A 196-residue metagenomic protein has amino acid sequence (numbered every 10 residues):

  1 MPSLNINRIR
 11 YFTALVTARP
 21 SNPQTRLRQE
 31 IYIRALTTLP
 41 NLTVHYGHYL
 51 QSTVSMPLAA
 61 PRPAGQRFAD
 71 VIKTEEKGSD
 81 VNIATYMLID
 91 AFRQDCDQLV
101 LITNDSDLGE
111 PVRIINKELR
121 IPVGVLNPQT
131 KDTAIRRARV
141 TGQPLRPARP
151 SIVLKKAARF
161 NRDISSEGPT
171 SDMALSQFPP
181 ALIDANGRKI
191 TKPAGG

Functional and structural regions predicted by a protein language model:
M1-K73, E118, P122, Q129: Domain-level signal for Mg2+-assisted phosphodiester chemistry and nucleotide/NA-binding surfaces in nucleic-acid
N7, D97, R159: Conserved acidic residues
P20-P23, E110-R113, A134-R137: A short acidic (Asp/Glu
A60-D97: Internal catalytic-core helix/loop-beta-alpha segment that presents or stabilizes conserved functional determinants
M87, A91-N116: Acidic, metal-binding active-site segment of PIN/NYN-like and related structure-specific nucleases
I121-K156, N161-R162: Short, flexible loop segments at boundaries between secondary-structure elements
L154-G196: C-terminal functional extensions of proteins
